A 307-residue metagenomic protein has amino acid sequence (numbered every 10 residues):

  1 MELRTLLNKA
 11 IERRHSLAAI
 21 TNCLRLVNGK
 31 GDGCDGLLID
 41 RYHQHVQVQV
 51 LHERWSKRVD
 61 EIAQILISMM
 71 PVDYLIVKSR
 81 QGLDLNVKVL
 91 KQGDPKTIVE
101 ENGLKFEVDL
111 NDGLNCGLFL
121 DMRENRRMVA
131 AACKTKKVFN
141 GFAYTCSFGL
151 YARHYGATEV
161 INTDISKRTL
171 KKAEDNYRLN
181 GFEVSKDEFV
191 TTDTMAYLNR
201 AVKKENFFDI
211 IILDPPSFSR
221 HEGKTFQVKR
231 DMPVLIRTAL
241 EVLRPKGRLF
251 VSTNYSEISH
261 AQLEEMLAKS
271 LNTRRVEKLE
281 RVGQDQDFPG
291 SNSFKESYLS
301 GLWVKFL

Functional and structural regions predicted by a protein language model:
M1-H43: Non-catalytic accessory regions of SAM-dependent methyltransferases
V27-D40, S56-F119, R127: Non-catalytic substrate-recognition/targeting regions of SAM-dependent transferases
T135-Y144: Conserved class I S-adenosyl-L-methionine
T145-A157: Conserved SAM-binding loop of SAM-dependent methyltransferases across substrates and taxa, primarily the Class I
E159-D164: Conserved SAM-binding motif I beta-strand of class I
S166-I212: S-adenosyl-L-methionine
T194-K269: S-adenosylmethionine
R248-L307: C-terminal catalytic and target-recognition region of SAM-dependent MTase-like enzymes, primarily methyltransferases
